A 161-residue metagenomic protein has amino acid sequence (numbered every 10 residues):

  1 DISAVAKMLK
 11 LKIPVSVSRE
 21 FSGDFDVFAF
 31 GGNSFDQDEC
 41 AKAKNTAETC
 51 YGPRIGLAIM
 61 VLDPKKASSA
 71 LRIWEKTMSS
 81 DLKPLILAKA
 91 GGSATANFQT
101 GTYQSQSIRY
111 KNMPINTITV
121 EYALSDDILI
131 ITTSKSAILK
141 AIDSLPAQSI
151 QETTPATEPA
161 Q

Functional and structural regions predicted by a protein language model:
D1-A96: Structural boundary/hinge residues at secondary-structure and domain interfaces
G23, V27-G32, T100, S105 (+2 more regions): Intrinsically disordered, low-complexity regions enriched in small/polar residues
F28, F98, S144-A147: Non-transmembrane interaction and regulatory regions of membrane-associated proteins
S68-V120, T153-Q161: Short Gly/Thr-rich strand-loop-strand
Q106-P146: A short, solvent-exposed beta-edge/loop patch
L139-D143, A147-A160: Extracellular glycan/ECM-engagement signal in secreted proteins
